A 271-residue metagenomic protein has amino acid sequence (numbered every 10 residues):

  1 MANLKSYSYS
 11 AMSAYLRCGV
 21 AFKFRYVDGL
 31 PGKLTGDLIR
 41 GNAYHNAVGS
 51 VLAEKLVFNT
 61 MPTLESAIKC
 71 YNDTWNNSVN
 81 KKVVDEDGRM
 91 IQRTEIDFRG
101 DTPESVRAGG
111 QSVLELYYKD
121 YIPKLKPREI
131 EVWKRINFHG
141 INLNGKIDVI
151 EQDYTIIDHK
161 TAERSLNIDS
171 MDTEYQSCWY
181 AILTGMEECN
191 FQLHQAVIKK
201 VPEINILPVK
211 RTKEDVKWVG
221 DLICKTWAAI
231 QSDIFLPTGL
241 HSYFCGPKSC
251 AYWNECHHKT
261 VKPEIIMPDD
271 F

Functional and structural regions predicted by a protein language model:
A2-R17, G140-I150, T212-G220: An acidic intrinsically disordered interaction segment
S6, P62-E65, N80, H139 (+2 more regions): Metal-dependent nuclease catalytic regions and adjoining charged, substrate-binding loops involved in nucleic-acid end
S13, R17-L56, E131, S249-Y252: Nuclease catalytic cores
L16-F24, I150-D158, C224: Active-site-adjacent bridging/hinge elements
Y26, D158-T161, L193: Residue-level recognition of conserved beta-strand positions in structured domain cores
G36, R40, V106, G110 (+2 more regions): Hydrophobic (often cysteine-bearing) scaffold residues that line and stabilize catalytic clefts of nucleotide/cofactor
A47-W133: A non-catalytic, helix-rich entry segment at domain boundaries
E129-L183: Non-catalytic protein-protein interaction segments used by genome-maintenance enzymes to assemble and couple activities
